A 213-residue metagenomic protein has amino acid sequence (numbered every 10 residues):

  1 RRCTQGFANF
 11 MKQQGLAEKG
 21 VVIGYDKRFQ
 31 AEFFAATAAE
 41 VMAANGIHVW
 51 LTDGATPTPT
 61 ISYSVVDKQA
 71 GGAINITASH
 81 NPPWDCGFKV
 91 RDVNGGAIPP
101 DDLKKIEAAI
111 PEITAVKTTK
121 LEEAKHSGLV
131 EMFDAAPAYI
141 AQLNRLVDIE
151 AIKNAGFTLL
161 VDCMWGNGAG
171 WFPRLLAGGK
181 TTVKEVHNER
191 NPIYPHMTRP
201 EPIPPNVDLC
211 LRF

Functional and structural regions predicted by a protein language model:
R1-E40, A44-N45, K125-L159: An N-terminal, well-structured beta->alpha segment
N9-D85, R174-F213: N-terminal small/polar loop signature for handling phosphorylated ligands or for N-terminal nucleophile
C86-F213: Gly/Ser/Thr-enriched, mixed-charge loops and adjacent short helices that form phosphate/oxyanion-binding elements
